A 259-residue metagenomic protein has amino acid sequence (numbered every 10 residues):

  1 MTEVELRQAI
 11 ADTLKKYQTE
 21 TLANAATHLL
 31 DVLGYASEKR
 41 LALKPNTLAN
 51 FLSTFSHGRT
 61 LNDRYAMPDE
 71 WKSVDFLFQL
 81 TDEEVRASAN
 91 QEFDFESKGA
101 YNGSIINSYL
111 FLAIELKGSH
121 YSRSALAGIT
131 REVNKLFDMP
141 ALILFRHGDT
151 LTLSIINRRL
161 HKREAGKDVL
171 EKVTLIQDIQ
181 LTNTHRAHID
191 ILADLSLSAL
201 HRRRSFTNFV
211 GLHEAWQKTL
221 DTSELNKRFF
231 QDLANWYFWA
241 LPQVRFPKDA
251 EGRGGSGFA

Functional and structural regions predicted by a protein language model:
M1-F258: Short, basic/polar, glycine-containing "phosphate-handling" surface segments that engage DNA
